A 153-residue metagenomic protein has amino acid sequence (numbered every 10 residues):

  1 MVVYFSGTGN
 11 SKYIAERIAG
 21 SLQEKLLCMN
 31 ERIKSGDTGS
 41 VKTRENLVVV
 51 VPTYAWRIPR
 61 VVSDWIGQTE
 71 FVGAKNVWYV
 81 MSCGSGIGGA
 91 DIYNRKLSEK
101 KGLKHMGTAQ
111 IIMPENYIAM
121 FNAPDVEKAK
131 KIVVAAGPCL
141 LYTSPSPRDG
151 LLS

Functional and structural regions predicted by a protein language model:
V2, E24-C28, H105-T108: Conserved beta-strand scaffold positions in the cores of enzyme catalytic domains, especially in NTP/NDP-utilizing
V2-I14: N-terminal beta1-alpha1 ligand-phosphate binding loop
R17-E24: A short, Lys/Arg-enriched amphipathic alpha-helix followed by its capping loop at the start of a domain
E31-M113: Helix-loop-strand module that forms the ligand-binding subsite of alpha/beta enzymes
S98-E99, V126-A135: A polyampholytic, Gly/Pro-enriched intrinsically disordered region
N116-E127: Acidic/polar active-site rim loop that often engages polyanionic ligands
C139: A contiguous pocket-lining binding segment that forms or flanks enzyme active sites
Y142-L152: Single conserved hydrophobic/aromatic residue that forms the stacking wall/gate of nucleotide- or nucleobase-binding
